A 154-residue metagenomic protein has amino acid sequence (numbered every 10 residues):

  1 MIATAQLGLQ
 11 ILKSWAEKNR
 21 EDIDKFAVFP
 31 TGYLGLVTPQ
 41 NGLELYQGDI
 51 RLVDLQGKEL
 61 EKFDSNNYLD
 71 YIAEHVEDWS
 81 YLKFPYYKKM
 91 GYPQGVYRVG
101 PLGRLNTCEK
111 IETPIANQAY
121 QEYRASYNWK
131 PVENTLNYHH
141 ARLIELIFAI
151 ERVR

Functional and structural regions predicted by a protein language model:
M1-R154: Active-site bordering "gate/hinge" segments that shape substrate access to catalytic or cofactor-binding pockets
